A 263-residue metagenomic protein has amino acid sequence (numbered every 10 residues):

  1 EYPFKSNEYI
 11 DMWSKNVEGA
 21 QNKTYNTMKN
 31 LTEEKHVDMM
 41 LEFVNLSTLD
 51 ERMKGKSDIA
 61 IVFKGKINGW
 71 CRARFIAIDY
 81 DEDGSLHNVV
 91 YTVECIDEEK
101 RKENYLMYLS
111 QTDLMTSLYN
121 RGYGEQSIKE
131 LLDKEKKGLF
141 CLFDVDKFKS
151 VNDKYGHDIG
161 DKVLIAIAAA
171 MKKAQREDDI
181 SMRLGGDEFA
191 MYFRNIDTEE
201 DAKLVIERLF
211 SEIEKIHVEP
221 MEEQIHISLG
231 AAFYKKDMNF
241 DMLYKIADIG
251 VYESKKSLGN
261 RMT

Functional and structural regions predicted by a protein language model:
E1-L31: PAS-family sensory domain signal
A20-L49, G55-K56, D201: PAS/Per-ARNT-Sim sensory domains
E33, M107-Q111, N120-L139, D146-R176 (+5 more regions): Conserved long alpha-helical elements within nucleotide-processing catalytic cores of c-di-GMP signaling and class III
M39-I78, S85-H87: Per-ARNT-Sim (PAS) sensory domains and their PAS-associated C-terminal
R72-L114, G122-L132, R183: Signal-transducing coiled-coil linker helices
I96-E99, F148, D237, M262: Sensory-module boundary signal marking interfaces of small helical input modules and downstream signaling cores
R183, I213-S228, K255: Catalytic core regions of nucleotide second-messenger enzymes
E214-H217, M242-T263: Catalytic/regulatory signature loops of cyclic-dinucleotide turnover enzymes and related class III nucleotidyl cyclases
